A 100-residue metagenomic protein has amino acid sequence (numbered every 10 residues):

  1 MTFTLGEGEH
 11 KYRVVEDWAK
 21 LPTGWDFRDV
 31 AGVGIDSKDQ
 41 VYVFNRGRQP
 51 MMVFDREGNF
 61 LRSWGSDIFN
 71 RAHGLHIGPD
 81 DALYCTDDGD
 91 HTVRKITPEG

Functional and structural regions predicted by a protein language model:
M1-G100: Eukaryotic scaffold repeat domains enriched in small/polar residues
